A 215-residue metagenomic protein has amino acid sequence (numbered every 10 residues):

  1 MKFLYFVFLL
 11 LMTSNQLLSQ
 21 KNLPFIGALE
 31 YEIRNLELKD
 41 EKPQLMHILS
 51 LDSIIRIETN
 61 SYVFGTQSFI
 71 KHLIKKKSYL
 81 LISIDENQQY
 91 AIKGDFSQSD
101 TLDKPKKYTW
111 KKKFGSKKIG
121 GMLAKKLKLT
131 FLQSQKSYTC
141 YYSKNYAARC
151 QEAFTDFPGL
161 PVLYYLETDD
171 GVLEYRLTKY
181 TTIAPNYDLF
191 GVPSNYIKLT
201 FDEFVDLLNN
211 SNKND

Functional and structural regions predicted by a protein language model:
M1-P24: Bacterial Sec-dependent N-terminal signal peptides
K21-D215: Extended soluble regions of mature proteins
